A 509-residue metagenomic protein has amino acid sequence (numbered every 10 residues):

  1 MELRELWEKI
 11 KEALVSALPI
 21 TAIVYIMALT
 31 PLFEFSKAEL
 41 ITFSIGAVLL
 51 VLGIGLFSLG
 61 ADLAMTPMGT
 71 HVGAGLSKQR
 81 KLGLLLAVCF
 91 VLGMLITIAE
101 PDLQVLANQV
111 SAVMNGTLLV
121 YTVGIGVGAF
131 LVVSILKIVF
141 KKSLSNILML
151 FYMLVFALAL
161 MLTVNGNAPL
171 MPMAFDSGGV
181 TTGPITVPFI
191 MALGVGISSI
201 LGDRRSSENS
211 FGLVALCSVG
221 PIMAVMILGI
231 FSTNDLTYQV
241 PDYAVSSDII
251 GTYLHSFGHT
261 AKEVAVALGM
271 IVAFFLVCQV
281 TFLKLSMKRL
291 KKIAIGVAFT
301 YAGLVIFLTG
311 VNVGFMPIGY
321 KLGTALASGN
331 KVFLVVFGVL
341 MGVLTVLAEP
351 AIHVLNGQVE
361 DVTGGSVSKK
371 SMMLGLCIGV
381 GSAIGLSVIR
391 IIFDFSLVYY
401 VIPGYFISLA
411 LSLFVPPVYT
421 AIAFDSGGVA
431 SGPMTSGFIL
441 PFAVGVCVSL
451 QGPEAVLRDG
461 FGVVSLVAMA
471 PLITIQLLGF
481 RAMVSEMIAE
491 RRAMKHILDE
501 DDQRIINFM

Functional and structural regions predicted by a protein language model:
M1-L59, A74-G75, G178, V187 (+4 more regions): Signature of multi-pass transmembrane helix bundles
T21-V24, G53, K81-C89, L150-L162 (+7 more regions): Small-residue-rich segments of transmembrane alpha-helices in multi-pass membrane proteins, especially helix faces
I41-T42, G60, N108-V120, K137-L154 (+7 more regions): Transmembrane helix-loop boundary segments of multi-pass membrane transporters
F43-G55, M114-G126, S177-I190, T260-V272 (+3 more regions): Structural signature of hydrophobic alpha-helical transmembrane segments
D62-R80, V105-M114, S143, F315-A327 (+2 more regions): Flexible loop linkers connecting adjacent transmembrane helices in multi-pass alpha-helical membrane transporters
L82-A159, F333-S412: Helix-loop-helix junctions within the multi-pass membrane cores of secondary transporters/permeases
L131, I135-K141, L170, V195-N209 (+4 more regions): Alpha-helical transmembrane segments
M161-P169, V225-T233, F307-G314, G385-L386 (+1 more regions): Hydrophobic alpha-helical transmembrane segments in multi-pass integral membrane proteins
